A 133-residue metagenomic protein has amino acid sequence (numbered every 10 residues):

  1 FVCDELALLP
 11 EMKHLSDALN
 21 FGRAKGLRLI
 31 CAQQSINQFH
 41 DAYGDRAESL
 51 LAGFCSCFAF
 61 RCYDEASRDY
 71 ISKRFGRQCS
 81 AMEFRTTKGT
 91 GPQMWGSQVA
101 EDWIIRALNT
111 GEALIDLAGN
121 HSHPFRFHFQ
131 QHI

Functional and structural regions predicted by a protein language model:
F1-Q93, H121, H128-H132: Conserved P-loop NTPase motor cores
R85, S97-H132: Phosphate-binding and hydrolysis-coupling loops of NTP-dependent motor/remodeling domains
